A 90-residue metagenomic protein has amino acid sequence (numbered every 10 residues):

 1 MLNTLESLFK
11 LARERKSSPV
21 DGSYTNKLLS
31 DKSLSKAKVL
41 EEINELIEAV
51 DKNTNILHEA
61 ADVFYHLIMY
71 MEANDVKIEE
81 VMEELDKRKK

Functional and structural regions predicted by a protein language model:
M1-A60, F64-K90: Flexible "arm" and connector segments at domain edges
